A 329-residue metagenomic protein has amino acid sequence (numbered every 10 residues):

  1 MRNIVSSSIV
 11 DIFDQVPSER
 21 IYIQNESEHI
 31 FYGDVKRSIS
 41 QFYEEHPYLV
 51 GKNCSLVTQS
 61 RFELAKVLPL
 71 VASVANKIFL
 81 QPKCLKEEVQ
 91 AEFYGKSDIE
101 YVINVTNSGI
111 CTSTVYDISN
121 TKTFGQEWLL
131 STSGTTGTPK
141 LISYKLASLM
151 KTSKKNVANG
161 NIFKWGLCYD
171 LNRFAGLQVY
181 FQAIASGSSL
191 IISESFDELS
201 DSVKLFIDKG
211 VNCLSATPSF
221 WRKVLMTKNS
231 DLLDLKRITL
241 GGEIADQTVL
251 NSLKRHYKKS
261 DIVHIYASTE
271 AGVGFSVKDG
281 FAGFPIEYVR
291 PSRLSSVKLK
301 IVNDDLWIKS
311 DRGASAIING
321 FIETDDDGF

Functional and structural regions predicted by a protein language model:
R2, S7-V10, P17-Y48, Q90 (+1 more regions): Conserved AMP-binding/adenylate-forming core of the ANL superfamily
R2-S7, D14-I21, S113-S131, S143 (+1 more regions): Conserved pre-ATP/AMP-binding loop-to-beta segment of ANL
F31, Q126-K154: Conserved AMP-binding A3 loop
E44-C84, L167-L171: Conserved AMP-binding/adenylate-forming
T58-Q59, K77-F93, C168, S188-K209 (+1 more regions): ATP-dependent adenylate-forming carboxylate-activation enzymes
K151-K164, N172-C213: Conserved AMP-binding/adenylation subdomain of ANL enzymes
C213, L225-F284: Gly/Ser/Thr-rich phosphate-binding loop
D305-F329: Conserved ATP-binding/catalytic segment of the ANL
